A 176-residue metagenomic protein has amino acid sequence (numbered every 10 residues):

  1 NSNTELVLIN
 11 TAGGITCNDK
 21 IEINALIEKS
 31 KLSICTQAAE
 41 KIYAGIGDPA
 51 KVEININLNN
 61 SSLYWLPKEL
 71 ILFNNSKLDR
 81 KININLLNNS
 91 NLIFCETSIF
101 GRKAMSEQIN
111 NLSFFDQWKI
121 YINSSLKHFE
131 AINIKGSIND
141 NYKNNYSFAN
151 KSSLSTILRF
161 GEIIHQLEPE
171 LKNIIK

Functional and structural regions predicted by a protein language model:
N1-L167: Conserved beta-strand/loop scaffold segments within soluble protein domains that form the structured core and edges
E168-I175: Short amphipathic alpha-helices in soluble, non-transmembrane regions that often serve as interface/regulatory elements
